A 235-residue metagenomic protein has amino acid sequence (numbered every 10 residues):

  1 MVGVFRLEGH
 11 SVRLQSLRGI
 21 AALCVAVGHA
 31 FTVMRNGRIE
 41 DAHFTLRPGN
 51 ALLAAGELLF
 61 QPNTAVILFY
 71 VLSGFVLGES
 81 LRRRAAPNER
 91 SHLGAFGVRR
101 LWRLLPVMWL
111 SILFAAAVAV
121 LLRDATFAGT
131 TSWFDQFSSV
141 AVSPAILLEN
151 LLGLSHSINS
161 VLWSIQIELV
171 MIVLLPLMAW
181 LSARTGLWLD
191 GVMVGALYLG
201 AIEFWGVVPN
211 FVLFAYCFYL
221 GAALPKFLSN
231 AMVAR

Functional and structural regions predicted by a protein language model:
M1-R13: Short, Lys/Arg-rich, polar N-terminal cytosolic tail immediately upstream of the first transmembrane signal-anchor
V2-F5, L77-R100, M232: Membrane-helix interface linkers and caps
V12-R82: Functionally critical transmembrane alpha-helices in membrane proteins and complexes, commonly lining
Q15, A21-C24, S138-R235: Aromatic-enriched alpha-helical transmembrane segments of multi-pass intramembrane proteins
C24, L68-Y70, V76, W109 (+3 more regions): Hydrophobic residues within membrane-embedded alpha-helical segments of Major Facilitator Superfamily
G37, D41, R83-A85, A119-A128 (+1 more regions): Transmembrane helix-loop junctions in multipass membrane proteins, especially transporters and channels
R47-L58, E89, L93-A95, L104-L169 (+1 more regions): Membrane-interface helix-loop-helix regions
I67-R83, L122, L169-A179: Transmembrane alpha-helical segments in integral membrane proteins
